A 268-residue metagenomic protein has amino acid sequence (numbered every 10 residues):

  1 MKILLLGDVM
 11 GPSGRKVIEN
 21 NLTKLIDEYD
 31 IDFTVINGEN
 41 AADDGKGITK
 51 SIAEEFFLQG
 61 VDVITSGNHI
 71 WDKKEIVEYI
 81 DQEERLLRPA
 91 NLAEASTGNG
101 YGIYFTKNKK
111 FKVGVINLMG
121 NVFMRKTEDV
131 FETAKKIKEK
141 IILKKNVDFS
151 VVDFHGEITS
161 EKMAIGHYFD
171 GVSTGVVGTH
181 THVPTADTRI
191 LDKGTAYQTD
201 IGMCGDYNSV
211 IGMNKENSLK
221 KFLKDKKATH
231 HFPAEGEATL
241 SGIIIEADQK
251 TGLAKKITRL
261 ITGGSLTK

Functional and structural regions predicted by a protein language model:
M1-K268: Acidic, metal/ion-coordinating pockets
